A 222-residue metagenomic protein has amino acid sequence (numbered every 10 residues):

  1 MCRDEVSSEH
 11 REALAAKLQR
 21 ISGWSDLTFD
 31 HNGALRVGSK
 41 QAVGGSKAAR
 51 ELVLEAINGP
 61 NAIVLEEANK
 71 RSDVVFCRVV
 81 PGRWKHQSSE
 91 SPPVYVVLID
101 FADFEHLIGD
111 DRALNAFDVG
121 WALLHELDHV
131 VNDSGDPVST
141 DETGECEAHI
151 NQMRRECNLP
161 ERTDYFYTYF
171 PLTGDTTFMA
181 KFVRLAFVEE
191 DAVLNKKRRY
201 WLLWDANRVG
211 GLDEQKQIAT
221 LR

Functional and structural regions predicted by a protein language model:
M1-V79: A metal-dependent hydrolase signature that marks the N-terminal structural subdomain at the beginning of catalytic folds
H10, L14, N115, V119-G120 (+2 more regions): Stable alpha-helical elements in mature extracytoplasmic
Q19, G23, N58, D128-D133 (+1 more regions): Sec-exported extracytoplasmic/periplasmic mature domains
S22-F29, V79-K85, V188, L202 (+1 more regions): Assembly/interface hotspot detector across virion components, adhesins/toxins, and nucleic-acid enzymes
S39-V43, N69, D100-F104, V183 (+2 more regions): Secondary-structure transition/turn motif
A68-G120, V130-D133: Active-site scaffold of zinc-dependent metalloenzymes
L123: An amphipathic, basic-hydrophobic helix/alpha-beta surface used to engage anionic, phosphate-rich ligands or surfaces
P137-R222: Metalloprotease/metallohydrolase-associated module, dominated by Zn2+-dependent proteases
